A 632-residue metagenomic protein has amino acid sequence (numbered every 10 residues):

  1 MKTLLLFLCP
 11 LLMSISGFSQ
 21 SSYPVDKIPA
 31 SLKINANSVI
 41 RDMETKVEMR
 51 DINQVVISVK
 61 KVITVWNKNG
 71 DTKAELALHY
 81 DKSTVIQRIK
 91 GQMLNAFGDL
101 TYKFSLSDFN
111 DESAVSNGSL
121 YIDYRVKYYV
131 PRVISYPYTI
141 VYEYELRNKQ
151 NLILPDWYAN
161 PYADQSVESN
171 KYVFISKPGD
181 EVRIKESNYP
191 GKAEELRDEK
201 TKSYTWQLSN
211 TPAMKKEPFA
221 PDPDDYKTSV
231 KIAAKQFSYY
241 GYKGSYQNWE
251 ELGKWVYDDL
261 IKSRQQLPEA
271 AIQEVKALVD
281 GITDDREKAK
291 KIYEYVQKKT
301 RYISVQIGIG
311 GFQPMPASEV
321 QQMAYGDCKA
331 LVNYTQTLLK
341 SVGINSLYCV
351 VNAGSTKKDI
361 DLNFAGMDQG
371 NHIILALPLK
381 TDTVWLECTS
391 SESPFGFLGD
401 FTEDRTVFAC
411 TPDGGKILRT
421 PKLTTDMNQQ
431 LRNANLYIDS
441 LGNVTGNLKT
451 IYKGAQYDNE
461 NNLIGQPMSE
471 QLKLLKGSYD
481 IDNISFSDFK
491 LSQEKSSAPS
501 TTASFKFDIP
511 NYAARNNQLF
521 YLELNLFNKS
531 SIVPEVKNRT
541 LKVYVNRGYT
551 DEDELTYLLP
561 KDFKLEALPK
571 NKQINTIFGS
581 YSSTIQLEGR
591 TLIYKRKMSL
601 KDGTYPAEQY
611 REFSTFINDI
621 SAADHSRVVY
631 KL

Functional and structural regions predicted by a protein language model:
M1-Y23: Bacterial Sec-dependent N-terminal signal peptides
Q20-L632: A sensor for short, sequence-defined functional sites
